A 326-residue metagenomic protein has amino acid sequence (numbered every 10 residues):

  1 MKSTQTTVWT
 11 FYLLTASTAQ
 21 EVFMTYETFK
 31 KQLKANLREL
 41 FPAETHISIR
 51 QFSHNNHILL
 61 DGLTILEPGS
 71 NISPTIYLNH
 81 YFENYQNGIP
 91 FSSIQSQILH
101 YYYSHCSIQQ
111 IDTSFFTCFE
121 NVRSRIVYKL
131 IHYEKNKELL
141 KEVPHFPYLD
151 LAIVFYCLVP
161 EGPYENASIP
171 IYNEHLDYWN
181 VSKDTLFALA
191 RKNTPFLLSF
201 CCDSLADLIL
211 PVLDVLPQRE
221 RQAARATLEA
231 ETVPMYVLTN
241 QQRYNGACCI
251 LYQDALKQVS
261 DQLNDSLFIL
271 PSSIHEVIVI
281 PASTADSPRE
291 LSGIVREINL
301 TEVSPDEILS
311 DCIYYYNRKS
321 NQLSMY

Functional and structural regions predicted by a protein language model:
K2-S3: Polybasic, lysine-rich low-complexity intrinsically disordered segments
V22-K129: An N-terminal, globular interaction/scaffold subdomain
G69, P281-T284, Y316-S320: Short acidic-glycine loop/turn motifs at beta-strand connectors
Y77-L78, Q109-P163: Extended, charge-biased low-complexity segments that typically form long amphipathic alpha-helices/coiled-coils
E142-E302: A contiguous, surface-oriented mixed alpha/beta subdomain in the mid-to-C-terminal portion of proteins that forms
E297, T301-Y316, N321-L323: Helix-rich interaction surfaces within compact, conserved domain-sized segments that mediate assembly or partner
